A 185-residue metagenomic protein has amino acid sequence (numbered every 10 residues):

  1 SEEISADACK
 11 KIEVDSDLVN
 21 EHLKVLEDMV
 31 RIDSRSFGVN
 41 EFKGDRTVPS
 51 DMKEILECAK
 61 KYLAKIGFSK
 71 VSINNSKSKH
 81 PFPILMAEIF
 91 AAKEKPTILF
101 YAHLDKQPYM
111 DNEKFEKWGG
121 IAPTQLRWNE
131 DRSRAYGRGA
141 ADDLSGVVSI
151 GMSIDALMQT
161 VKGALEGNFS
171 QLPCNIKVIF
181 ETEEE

Functional and structural regions predicted by a protein language model:
S1-D111, F115-E116: N-terminal helical capping/dimerization or prosegment-like subdomains of hydrolases acting on amide or phosphate bonds
K95-K177: Active-site metal-coordination/substrate-binding segment of hydrolases, especially metallo-dependent peptidases
